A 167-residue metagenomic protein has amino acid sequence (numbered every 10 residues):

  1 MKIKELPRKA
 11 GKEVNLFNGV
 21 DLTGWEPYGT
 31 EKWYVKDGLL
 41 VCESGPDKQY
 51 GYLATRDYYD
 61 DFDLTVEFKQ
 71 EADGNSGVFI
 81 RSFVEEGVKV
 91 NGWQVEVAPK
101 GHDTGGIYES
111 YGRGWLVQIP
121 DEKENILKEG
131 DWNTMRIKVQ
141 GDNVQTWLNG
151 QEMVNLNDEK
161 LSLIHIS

Functional and structural regions predicted by a protein language model:
M1-S167: Carbohydrate-interacting regions of secretory-pathway proteins
